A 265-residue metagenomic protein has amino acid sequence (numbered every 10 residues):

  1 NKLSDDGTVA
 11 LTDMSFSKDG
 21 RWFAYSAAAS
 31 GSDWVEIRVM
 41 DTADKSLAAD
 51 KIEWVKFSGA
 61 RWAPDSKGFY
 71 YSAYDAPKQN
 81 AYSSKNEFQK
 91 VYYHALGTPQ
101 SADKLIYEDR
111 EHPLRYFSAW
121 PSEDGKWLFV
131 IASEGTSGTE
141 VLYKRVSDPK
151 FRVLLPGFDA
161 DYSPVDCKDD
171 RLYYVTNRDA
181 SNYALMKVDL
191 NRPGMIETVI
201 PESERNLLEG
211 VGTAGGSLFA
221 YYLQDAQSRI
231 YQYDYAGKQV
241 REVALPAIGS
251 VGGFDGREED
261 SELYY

Functional and structural regions predicted by a protein language model:
N1-Y265: Peripheral, non-catalytic segments that deliver or gate enzyme domains
